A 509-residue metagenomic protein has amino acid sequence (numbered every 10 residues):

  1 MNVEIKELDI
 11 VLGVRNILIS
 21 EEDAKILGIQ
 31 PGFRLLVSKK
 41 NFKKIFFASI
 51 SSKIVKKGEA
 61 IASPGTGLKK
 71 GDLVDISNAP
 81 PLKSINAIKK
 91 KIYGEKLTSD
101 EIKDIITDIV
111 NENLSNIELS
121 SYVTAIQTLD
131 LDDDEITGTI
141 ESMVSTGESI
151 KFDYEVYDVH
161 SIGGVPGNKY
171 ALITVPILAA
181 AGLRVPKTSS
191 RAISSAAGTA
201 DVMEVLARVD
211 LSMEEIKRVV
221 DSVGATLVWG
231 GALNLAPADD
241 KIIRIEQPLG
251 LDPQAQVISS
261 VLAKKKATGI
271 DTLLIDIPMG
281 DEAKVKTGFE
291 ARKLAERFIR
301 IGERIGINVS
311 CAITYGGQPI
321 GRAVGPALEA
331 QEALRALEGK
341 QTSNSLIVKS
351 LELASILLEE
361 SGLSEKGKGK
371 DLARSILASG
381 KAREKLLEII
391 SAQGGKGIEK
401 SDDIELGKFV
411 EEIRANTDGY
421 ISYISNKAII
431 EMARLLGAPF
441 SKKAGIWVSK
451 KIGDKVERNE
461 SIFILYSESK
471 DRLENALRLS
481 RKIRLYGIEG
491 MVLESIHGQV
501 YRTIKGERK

Functional and structural regions predicted by a protein language model:
N2-L36, S49-L73: Short beta-strand-centered segments at strand-helix junctions
P80-P166, V205-L206, L387-Q393, Q499 (+1 more regions): Acidic, glycine/proline-rich low-complexity segments that act as flexible tails and inter-domain linkers
N86, G94-D104, I109, I150 (+4 more regions): Well-ordered secondary-structure scaffolds
V123-Q127, V159-S161, T199-V202, P237-Q247 (+3 more regions): Active-site-proximal beta-alpha loop/turn segments in soluble metabolic enzymes
T128, L172-R184, K264-G269, R304-I305 (+1 more regions): Alpha-helix C-terminal capping segments
V156-A179, L183-S195: Glycine/serine-rich anion-binding loops at beta->alpha junctions that coordinate negatively charged ligand groups
V202-T226, E296-G302, G306: A glycine-rich helix N-cap at a beta->alpha junction
V223-T272: Phosphate/diphosphate-binding glycine-rich loops and adjacent basic-rich segments that engage nucleotide
